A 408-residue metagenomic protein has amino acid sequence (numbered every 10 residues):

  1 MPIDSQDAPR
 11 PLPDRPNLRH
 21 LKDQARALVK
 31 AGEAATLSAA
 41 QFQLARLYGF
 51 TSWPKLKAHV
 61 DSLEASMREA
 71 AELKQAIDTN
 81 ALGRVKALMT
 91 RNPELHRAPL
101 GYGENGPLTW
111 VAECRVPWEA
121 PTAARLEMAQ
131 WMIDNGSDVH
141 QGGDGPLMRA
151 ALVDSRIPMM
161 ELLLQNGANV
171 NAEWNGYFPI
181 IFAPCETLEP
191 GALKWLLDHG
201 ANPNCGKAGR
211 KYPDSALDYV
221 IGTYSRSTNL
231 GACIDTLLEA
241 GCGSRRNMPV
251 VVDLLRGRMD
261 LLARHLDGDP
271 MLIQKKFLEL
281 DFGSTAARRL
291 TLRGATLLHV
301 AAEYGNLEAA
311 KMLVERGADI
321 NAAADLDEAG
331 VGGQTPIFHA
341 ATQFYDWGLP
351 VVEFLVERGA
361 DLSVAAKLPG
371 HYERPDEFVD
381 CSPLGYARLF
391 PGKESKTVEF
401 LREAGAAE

Functional and structural regions predicted by a protein language model:
P2-A87, R91, W110: Intrinsically disordered, low-complexity eukaryotic regions enriched in glycine, serine and charged residues
D61-P121, L126-M128, N135-G136, R256-D260 (+1 more regions): Extended repeat-based scaffolds of very large eukaryotic assembly and lipid-transport proteins
S62-Q75, H199, G222-D269, L349-E353 (+3 more regions): Ankyrin-repeat-protein effector appendages
S66-Q75, R97-P117, H140-L152, A172-E186 (+5 more regions): Ankyrin-repeat boundary/"N-cap" motif
N80, A124, D154-S155, L188 (+5 more regions): Ankyrin-repeat intra-repeat helix-capping/turn positions
A87-L95, L126-D138, E161-N169, K194-P203 (+5 more regions): Ankyrin repeat domain, specifically the short helix-to-loop turn at the C-terminus of the second helix of each repeat
Y102-G103, A120-E127, D154, P158 (+5 more regions): Residues within HEAT/ARM-like alpha-solenoid scaffolds
